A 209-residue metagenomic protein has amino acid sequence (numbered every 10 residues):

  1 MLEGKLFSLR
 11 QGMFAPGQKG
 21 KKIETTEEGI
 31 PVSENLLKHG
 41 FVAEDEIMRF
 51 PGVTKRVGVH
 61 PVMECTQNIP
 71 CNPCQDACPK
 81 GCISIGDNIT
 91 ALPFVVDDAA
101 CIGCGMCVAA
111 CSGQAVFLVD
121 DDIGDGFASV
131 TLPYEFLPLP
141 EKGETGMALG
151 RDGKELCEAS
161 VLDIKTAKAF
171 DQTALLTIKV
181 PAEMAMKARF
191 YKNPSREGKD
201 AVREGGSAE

Functional and structural regions predicted by a protein language model:
L2-S84, R203-E209: Ferredoxin-type iron-sulfur electron-transfer modules and their immediate structural context
P73-I89, M106-D122: Iron-sulfur cluster-binding cysteine motifs and their immediate structural context in ferredoxin-like electron-transfer
A115, G150-L156: Short, charged beta-turn/beta-strand-edge "cap" motif at the junction between a beta-strand and an adjacent loop
I123-L132: Short, structured beta-strand/loop micro-motifs enriched in basic residues and often containing a Trp
L139-E141: Short, well-ordered loop/turn sites that connect or cap secondary structure elements
E155-K168: Short beta-strand-centered aromatic/proline hotspots
T166-V180: Short, solvent-exposed secondary-structure boundary/capping segments
F190-E209: Intrinsically disordered, low-complexity, charged/polar segments
